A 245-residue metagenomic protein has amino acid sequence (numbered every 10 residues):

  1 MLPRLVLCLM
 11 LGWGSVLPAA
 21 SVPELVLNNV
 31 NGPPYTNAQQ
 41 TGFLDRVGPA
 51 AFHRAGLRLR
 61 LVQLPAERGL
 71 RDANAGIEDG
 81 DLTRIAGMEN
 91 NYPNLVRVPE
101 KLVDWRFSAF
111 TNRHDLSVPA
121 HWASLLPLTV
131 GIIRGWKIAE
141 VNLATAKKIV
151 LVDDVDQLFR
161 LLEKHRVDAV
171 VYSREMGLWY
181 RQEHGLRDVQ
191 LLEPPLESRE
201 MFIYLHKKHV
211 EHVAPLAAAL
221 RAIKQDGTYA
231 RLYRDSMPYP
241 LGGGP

Functional and structural regions predicted by a protein language model:
A20-N94, I132, V152, L216 (+1 more regions): Extracytoplasmic small-molecule ligand-binding "clamshell" domains of the periplasmic binding protein/Venus flytrap
N29-V30, V103-S108, Q182-L220, Y239-P245: Periplasmic-binding protein-like
P33-A50, N112-A146, R160, E175: Bilobed "Venus flytrap"/periplasmic-binding protein-like clamshell domains and structurally analogous long
D45-R54, R113-P119, A123-T129, I203-Y239: Extended ligand-binding regions for polar small-molecule ligands
V62-L126, G135-I138, E193-P195: Acidic, polar ligand-binding/catalytic clefts
E67-D79, A144, V155-E175, E183: Short helices/loops that flank or line small-molecule/ion binding pockets
T83-P93, D168-Q190, P194-E197: A ligand-binding cleft/hinge motif common to bilobed small-molecule-binding domains
W136-V150, R221-P245: Ligand-binding clefts/hinges and TM-proximal coupling segments of bilobed small-molecule sensing domains
